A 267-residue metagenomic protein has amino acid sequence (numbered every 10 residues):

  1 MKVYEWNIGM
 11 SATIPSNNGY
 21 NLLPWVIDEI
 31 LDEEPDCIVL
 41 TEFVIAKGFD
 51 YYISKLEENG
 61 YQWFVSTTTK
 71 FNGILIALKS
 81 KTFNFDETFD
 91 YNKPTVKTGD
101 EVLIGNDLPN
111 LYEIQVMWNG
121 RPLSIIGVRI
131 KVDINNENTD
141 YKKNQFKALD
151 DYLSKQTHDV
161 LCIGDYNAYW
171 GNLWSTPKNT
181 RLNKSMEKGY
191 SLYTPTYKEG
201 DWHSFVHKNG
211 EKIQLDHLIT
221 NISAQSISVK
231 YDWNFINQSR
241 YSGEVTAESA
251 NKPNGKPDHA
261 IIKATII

Functional and structural regions predicted by a protein language model:
M1-E58, N72, D258: N-terminal, active-site-proximal structural segment of metallo-dependent hydrolase catalytic domains
M1-P15, P122-N135, I163: Active-site-proximal beta-strand elements of phosphoester/diester hydrolases
N7-G9, V44, R129-K131, Y166-Y169 (+2 more regions): Catalytic metal-binding/acid-base residues of hydrolase active sites
M10-T13, I45-D50, F71, D133-N135 (+2 more regions): Active-site environment of divalent metal-dependent phosphoester hydrolases
D36-C37, L123, L161, H217: Short, Asp-centered acidic motifs that coordinate Mg2+ and/or phosphate in catalytic or ligand-binding sites
C37, E42-I130: Structured beta-strand-rich core segments of catalytic domains in phosphoester-bond hydrolases
T88, K155-V160, A168-I267: Metal-dependent phosphoester-hydrolase catalytic domains
N136-H158: A long, amphipathic alpha-helix that forms part of the scaffold/cap immediately adjacent to metal-dependent active
